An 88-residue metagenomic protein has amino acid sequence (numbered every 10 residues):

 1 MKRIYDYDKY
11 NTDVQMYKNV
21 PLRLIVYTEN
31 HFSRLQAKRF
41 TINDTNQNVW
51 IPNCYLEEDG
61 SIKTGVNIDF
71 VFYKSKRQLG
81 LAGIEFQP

Functional and structural regions predicted by a protein language model:
K2-P88: Feature detects long, helix-prone N-terminal segments enriched in hydrophobes
